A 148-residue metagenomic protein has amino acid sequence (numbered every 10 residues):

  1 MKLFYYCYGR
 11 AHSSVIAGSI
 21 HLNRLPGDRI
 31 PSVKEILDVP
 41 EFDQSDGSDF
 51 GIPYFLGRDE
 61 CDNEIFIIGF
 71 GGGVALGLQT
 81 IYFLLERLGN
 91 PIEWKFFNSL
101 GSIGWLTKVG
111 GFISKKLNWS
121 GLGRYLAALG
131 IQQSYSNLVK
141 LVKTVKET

Functional and structural regions predicted by a protein language model:
M1-F4, G9-H12, I16-T148: Non-transmembrane, aqueous-exposed alpha-helical and coiled segments at domain scale
